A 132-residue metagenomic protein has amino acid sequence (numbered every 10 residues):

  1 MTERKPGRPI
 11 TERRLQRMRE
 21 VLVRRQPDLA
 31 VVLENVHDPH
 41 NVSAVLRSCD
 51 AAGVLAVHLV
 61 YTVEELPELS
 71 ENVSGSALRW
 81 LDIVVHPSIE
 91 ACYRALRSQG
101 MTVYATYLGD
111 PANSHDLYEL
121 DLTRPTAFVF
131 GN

Functional and structural regions predicted by a protein language model:
M1-N132: Post-transcriptional modification and biogenesis factors for structured RNAs of the translation apparatus
